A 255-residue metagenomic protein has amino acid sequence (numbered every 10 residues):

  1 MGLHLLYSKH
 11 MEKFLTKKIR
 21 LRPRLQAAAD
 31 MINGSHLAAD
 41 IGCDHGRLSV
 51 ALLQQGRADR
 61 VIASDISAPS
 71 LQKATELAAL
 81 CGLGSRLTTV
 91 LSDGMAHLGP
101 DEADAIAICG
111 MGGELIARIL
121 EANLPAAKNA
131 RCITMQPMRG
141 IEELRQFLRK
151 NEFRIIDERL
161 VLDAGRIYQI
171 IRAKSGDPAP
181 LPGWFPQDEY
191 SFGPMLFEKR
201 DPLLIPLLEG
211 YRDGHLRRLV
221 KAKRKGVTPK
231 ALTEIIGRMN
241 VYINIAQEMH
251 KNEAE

Functional and structural regions predicted by a protein language model:
E12-P23, A96, E102, E114-E255: Class I S-adenosyl-L-methionine
I19-S35: Conserved alpha-helix/loop element of class I SAM-dependent methyltransferases that forms part of the SAM/SAH-binding
S35-D44: Conserved class I S-adenosyl-L-methionine
G46, V50: Glycine-rich SAM-binding Motif I of class I
R60-D65: Conserved SAM-binding motif I beta-strand of class I
S67-P69: Conserved SAM/SAH-binding beta-strand->alpha-helix loop
Q72-P100: S-adenosyl-L-methionine
A103-G110: Short SAM/SAH-binding signature in class I
